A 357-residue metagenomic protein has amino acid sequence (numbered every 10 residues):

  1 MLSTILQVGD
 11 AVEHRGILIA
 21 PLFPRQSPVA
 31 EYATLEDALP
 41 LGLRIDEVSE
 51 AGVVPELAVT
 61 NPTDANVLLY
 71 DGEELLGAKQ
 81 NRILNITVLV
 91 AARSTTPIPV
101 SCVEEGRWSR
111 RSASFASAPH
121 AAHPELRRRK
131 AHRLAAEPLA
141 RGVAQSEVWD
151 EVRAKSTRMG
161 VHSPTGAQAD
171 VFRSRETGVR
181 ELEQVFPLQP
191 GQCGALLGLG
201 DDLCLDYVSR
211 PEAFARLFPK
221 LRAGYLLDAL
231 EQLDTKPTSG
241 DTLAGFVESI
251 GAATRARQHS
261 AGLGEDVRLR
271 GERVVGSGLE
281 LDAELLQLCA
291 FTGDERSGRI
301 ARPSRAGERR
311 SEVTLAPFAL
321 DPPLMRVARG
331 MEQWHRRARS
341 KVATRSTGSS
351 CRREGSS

Functional and structural regions predicted by a protein language model:
M1-G52, A58, P99-S101, S109: N-terminal, Lys/Arg-enriched amphipathic/low-complexity engagement segments that precede the first folded domain
S3-E13, E105-P164, E181-L182, L197 (+1 more regions): Terminal connector regions
A11-E13, A78-A116: Intrinsically disordered, low-complexity Pro/Gly/Ser/Thr-rich segments with frequent PxxP/GP/PP motifs and embedded
L57-V67: Asparagine-centered strand-capping/turn motif at beta-strand->loop junctions
D150-F246: A contiguous, surface-oriented mixed alpha/beta subdomain in the mid-to-C-terminal portion of proteins that forms
L203-C204, E212-A213, F218-W334: Conserved phosphate-interacting/catalytic interface
A338, V342-A343, E354-G355: Short amphipathic, helix-prone segments within low-complexity/disordered or flexible regions
